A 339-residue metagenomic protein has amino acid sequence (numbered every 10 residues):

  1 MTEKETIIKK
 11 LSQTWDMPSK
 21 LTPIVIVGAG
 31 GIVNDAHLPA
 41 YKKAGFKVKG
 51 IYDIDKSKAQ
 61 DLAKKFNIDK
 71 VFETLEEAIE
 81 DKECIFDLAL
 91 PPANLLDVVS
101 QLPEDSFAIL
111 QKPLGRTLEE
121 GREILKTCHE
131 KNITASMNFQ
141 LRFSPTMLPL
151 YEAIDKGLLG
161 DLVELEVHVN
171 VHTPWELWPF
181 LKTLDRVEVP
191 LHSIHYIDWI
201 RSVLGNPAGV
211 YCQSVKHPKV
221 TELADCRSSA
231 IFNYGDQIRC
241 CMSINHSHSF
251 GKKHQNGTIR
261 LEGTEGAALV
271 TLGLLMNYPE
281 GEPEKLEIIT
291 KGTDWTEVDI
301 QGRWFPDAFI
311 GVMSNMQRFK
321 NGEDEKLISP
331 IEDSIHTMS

Functional and structural regions predicted by a protein language model:
M1-K20, I85-L88, G235, N315-S339: C-terminal helix-rich "cap/oligomerization" subdomain common to oxidoreductases
T2-F66: N-terminal Rossmann-like dinucleotide-binding module
T2-K10, L191, I197-N277, V312-E323: Contiguous beta-strand/loop segments that form the cofactor/metal-binding neighborhood of enzyme cores
F66, K70-T127: Beta-loop-alpha module in the N-terminal Rossmann-like domain of NAD(P)-dependent dehydrogenases, especially those
P113-E120, S136-F143, L148: Rossmann-like NAD(P)(H) cofactor-binding subdomain of soluble oxidoreductases
E123-L141, D161-V167: Rossmann-fold dehydrogenase core element
L141-T221: Predominantly a Rossmann-like dinucleotide-binding segment in NAD(P)-dependent oxidoreductases
I259, E265, V270-S339: C-terminal active-site/capping subdomain that shapes the small-molecule cofactor and substrate pocket of enzyme
